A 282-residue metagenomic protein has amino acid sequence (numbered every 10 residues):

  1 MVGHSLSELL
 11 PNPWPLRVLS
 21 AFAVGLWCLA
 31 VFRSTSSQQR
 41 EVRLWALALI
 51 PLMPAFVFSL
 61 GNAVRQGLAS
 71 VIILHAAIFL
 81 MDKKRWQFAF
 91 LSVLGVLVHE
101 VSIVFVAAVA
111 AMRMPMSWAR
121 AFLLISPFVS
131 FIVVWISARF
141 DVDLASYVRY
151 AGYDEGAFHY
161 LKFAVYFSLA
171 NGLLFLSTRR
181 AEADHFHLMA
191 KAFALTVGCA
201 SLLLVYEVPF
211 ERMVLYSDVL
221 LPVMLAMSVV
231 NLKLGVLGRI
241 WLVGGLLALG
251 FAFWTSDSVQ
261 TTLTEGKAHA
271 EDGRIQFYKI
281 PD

Functional and structural regions predicted by a protein language model:
M1-L10: Short hydrophobic/aromatic helix or loop-helix immediately within or flanking a transmembrane segment in polytopic
V18-S37: Transmembrane-helix motifs of polytopic, lipid-linked glycan transferases
V31-L52: Transmembrane-helix signature of polytopic, membrane-embedded enzymes that assemble or transfer cell-envelope glycans
L60-Q66: Short acidic/glycine- and proline-prone juxtamembrane loop motifs at membrane-interface regions of multi-pass membrane
I73-W86: Membrane-interface transmembrane helices that cradle and orient dolichyl/undecaprenyl
V93-A107: Transmembrane helices and adjacent periplasmic/lumenal helix-loop junctions of polyprenol-phosphate-dependent
F105-V219, S258, L263-K279: Alpha-helical transmembrane segments and terminal signal-anchor/GPI-anchor hydrophobic tails, characterized by long
P127, K233-W254: Signature aromatic-anchored transmembrane alpha helix within multi-pass, membrane-resident enzymes that catalyze glycan
